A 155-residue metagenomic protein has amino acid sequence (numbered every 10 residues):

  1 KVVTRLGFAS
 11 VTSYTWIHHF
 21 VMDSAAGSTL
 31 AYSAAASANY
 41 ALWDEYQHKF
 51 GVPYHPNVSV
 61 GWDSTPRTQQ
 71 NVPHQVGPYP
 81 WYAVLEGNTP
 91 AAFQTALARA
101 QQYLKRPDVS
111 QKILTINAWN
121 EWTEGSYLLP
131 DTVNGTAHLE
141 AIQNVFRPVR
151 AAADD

Functional and structural regions predicted by a protein language model:
K1-D155: Glycan-processing catalytic domains of CAZymes
